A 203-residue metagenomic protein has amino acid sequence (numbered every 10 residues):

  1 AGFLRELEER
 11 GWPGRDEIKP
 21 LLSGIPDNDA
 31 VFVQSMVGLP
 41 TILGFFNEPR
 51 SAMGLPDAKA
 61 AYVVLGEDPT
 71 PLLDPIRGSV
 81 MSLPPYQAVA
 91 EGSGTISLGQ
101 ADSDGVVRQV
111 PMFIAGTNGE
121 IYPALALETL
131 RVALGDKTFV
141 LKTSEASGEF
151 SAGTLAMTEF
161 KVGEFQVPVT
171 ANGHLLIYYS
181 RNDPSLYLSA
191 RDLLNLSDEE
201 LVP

Functional and structural regions predicted by a protein language model:
A1-N172, S180-N182, L201-P203: Non-transmembrane functional regions of envelope-associated proteins
Y178-Y179, Y187: Aromatic side chains
Y187-V202: A Trp-anchored, charged/polar loop motif used as the substrate-binding/catalytic surface of acyl/ester-handling
